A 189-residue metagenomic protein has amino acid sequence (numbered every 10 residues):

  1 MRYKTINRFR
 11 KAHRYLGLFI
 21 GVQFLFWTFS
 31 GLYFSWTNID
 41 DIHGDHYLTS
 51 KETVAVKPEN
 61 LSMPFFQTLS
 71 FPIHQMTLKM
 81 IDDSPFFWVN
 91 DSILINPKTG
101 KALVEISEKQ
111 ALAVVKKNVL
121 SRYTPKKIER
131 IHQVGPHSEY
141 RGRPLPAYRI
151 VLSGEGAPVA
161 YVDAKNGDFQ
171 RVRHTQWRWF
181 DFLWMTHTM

Functional and structural regions predicted by a protein language model:
M1-V56, M189: Internal alpha-helical transmembrane segments
R8, L16, S121-S153: Cytoplasmic juxtamembrane interface segments
W27, W36, W88, W177-W179 (+1 more regions): A residue-identity detector for tryptophan
I39, L94, G135, A157 (+1 more regions): Generic "edge-of-domain/loop-turn" microfeature
H43-L78, V104-S138: Short, non-transmembrane alpha-helical segments in secretory-pathway proteins
Q67-S92, P136-A160: Exposed beta-strand-loop-beta-strand "reactive/processing" segments of non-cytosolic proteins
S92-G100: Beta-propeller domains
G100-E105, Q110-K126, L145-M189: Extended, hydrophilic extramembrane loops/domains of integral membrane proteins
